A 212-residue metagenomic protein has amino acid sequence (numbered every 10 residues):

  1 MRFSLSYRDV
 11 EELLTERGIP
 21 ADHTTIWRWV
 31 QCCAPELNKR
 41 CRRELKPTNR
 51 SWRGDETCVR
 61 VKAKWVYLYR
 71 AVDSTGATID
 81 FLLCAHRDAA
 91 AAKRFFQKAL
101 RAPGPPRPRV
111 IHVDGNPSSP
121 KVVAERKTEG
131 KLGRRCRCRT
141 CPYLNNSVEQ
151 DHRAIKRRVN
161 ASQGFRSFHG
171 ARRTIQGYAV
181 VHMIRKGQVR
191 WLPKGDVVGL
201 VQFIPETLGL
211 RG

Functional and structural regions predicted by a protein language model:
M1-R2, K62-T78, D88, F96-L100: Short conserved beta-strand segments at catalytic cores or DNA/RNA-binding microdomains of nucleic-acid binding
L5, P20, R28-R50, E129-G130: Short, basic alpha-helical nucleic acid-contact segments in DNA-binding proteins and DNA transaction factors
S6-I19: DNA-recognition alpha helix
V10, I26, D55, A71 (+7 more regions): Mobile genetic element proteins and their domesticated derivatives, centered on retroelements and DNA transposons
C32, F81-G104: Active-site beta-loop-alpha junctions of metal-dependent nucleic acid enzymes, especially the RNase H-like/DDE
T48-V61: Two-metal-ion RNase H-like nuclease active-site motif
G115-Q176, G187: Helix-centered, glycine/charged polyanion-binding patches within enzymatic domains that contact phosphate-containing
A161, G170-G212: C-terminal domain-tail junction helix/linker
